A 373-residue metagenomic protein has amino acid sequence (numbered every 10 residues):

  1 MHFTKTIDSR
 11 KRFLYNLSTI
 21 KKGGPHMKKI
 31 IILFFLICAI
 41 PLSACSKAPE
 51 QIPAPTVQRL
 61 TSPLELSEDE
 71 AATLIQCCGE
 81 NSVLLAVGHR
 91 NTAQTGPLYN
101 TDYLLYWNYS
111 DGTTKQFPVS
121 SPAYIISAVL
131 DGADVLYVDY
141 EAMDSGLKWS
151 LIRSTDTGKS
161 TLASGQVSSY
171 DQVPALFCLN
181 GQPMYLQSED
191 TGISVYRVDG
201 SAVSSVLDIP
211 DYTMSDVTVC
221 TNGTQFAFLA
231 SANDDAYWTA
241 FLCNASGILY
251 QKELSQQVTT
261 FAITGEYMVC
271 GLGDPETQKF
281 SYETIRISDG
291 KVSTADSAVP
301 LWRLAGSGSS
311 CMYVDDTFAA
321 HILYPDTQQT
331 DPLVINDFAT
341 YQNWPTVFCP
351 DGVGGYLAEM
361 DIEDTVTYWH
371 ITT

Functional and structural regions predicted by a protein language model:
L42-A44: C-terminal motif of bacterial Sec signal peptides marking the signal peptidase cleavage site
P49-A72: A short helix->beta-strand "capping" segment at the edge of beta-propeller domains
R59-L66, T113-V119, K159-Q166, A202-I209 (+3 more regions): A short beta-strand motif characteristic of beta-propeller blades
L64-D102: Beta-strand-rich domains and repeat architectures in extracellular enzymes and scaffolds, especially beta-propellers
E70-C78, P122-D131, S168-L179, D211-T221 (+3 more regions): Repeated scaffold domains used in trafficking and secretory/extracellular systems, primarily beta-propellers
L85-V87, Y137-D139, Y185-Q187, A227-A230 (+3 more regions): Residue position within the beta-strands of beta-propeller blades
T92-L105, D144-I152, D190-Y196, D234-F241 (+3 more regions): Structural motif
Q342-T373: Blade-level signature of beta-propeller repeat domains, shared across WD40, Kelch, NHL, RCC1 and BNR/Asp-box propellers
